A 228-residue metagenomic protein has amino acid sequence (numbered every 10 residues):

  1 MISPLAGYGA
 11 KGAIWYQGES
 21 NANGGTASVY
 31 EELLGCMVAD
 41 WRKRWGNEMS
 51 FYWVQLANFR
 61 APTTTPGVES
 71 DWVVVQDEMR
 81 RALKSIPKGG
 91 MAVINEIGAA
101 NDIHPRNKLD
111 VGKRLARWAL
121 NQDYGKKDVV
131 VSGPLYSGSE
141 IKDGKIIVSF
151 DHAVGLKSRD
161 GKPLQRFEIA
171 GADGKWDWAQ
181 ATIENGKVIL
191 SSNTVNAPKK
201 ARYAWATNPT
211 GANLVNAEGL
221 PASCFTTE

Functional and structural regions predicted by a protein language model:
M1-E228: Cell-envelope and extracellular/periplasmic
